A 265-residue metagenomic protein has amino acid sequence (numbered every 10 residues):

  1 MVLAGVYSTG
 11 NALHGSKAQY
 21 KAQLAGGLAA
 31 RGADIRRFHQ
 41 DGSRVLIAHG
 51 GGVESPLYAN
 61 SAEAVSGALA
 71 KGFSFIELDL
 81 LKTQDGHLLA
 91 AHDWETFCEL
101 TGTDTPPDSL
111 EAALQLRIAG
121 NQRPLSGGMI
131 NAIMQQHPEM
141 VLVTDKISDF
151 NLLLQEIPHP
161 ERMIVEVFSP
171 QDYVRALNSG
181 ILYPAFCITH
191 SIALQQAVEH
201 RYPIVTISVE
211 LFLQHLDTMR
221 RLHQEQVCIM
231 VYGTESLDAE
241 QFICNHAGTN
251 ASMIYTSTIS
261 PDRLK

Functional and structural regions predicted by a protein language model:
V2-K265: Phosphate-group recognition and catalysis centered on beta-loop-alpha active-site segments
